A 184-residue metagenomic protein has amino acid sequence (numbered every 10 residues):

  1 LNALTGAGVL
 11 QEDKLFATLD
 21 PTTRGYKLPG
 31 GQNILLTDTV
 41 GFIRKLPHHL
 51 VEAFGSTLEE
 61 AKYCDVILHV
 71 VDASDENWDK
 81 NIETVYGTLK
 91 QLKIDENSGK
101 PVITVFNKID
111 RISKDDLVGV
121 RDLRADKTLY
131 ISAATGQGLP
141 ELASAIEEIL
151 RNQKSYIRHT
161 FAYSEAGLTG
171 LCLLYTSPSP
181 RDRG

Functional and structural regions predicted by a protein language model:
L1-T37, R44: Conserved G1/Walker A P-loop phosphate-binding module
D38, N107, S132: Active-site glycine-centered loops adjacent to acidic/histidine catalytic or metal-binding residues that shape
F42-L50, S74-N77: Flexible beta-alpha connector loops of hexameric P-loop NTPases
A61-I67, V71-D126: Conserved C-terminal guanine-recognition region of P-loop GTPase G domains, centered on the G4
S98-V102, R151-Y163: Interdomain boundary/hinge elements
R111-Y156: Canonical P-loop GTPase G-domain recognition
A162-L174: Short amphipathic alpha-helix segments
Y175-D182: Conserved small/polar residues in nucleotide/adenosyl-binding loops
